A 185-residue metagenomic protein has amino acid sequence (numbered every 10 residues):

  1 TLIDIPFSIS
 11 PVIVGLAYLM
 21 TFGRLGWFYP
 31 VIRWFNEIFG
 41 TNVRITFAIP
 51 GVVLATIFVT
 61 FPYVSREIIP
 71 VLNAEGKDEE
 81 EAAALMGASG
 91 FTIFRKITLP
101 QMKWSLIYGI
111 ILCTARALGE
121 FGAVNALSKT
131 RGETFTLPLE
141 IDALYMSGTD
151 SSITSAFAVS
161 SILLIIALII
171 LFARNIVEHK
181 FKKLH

Functional and structural regions predicted by a protein language model:
T1-F22, E80, K103: Cytoplasmic-entry segments and transmembrane alpha-helices of multi-pass inner-membrane transporters
I5, D78-M86, A156: Short hydrophobic faces within alpha-helices
I5, I9, L54, F58-T60 (+3 more regions): Transmembrane alpha-helices
V14-A17, V64, I110, A123 (+1 more regions): Hydrophobic/aromatic residues in alpha-helical transmembrane segments
G15-T56, S128-R131: Membrane-interfacial helix termini and adjacent extracytoplasmic/periplasmic loops of multi-pass transporters
F39-A84, G109-I110, F172, I176: Membrane-cytosol interface at the C-terminal ends of specific transmembrane alpha-helices in multi-pass membrane
N125-I176: Interhelical loop and adjacent transmembrane-helix boundary motif in polytopic membrane transport permeases
I176-H185: Short cytosolic juxtamembrane segments of multi-pass membrane proteins
